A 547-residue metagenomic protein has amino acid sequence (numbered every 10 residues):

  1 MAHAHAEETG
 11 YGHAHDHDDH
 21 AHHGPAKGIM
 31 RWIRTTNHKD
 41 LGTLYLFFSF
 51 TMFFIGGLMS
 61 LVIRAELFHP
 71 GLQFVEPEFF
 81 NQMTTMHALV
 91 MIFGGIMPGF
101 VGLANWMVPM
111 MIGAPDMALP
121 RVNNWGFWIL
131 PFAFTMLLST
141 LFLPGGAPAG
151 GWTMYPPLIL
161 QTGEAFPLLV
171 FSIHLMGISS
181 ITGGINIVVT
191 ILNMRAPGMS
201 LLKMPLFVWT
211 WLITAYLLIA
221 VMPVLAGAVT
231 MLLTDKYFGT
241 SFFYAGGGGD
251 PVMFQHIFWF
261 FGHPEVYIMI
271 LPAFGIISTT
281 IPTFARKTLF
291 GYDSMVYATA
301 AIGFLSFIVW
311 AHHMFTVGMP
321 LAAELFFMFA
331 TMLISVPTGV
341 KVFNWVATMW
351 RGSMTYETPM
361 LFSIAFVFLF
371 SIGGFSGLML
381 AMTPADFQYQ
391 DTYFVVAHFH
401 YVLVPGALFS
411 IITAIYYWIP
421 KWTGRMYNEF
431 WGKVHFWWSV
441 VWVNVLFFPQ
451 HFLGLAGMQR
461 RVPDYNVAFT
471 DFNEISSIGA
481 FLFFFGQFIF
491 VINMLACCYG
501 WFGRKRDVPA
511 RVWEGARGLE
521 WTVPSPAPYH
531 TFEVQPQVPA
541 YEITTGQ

Functional and structural regions predicted by a protein language model:
A2-Q547: Membrane-embedded and interfacial regions of multi-pass energy-transducing membrane proteins
